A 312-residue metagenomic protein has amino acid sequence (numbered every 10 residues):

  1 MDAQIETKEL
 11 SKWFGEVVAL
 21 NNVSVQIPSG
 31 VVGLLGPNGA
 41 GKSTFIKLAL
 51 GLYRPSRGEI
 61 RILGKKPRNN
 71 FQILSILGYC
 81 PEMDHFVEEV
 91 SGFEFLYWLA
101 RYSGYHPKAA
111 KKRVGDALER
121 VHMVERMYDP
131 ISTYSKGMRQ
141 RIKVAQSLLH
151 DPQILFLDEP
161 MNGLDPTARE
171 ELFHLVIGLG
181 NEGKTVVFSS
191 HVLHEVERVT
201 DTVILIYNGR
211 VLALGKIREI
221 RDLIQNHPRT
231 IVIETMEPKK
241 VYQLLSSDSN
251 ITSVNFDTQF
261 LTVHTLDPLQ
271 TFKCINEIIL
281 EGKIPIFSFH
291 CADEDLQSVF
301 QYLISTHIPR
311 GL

Functional and structural regions predicted by a protein language model:
D2-T7, K12-Y207, A213: ABC transporter nucleotide-binding domains
L63, G104, K143, D222-N226 (+2 more regions): A generic structural signal for secondary-structure junctions that act as hinges or helix/strand caps at the edges
K66, E234, P238, P268 (+1 more regions): Short beta->alpha junction loops/turns
H122, N250-N255, P285-H290: A short linear hydrophobic-aromatic micro-motif
F173-L266: ABC transporter nucleotide-binding domain
D267-L312: C-terminal coupling/interaction segments
